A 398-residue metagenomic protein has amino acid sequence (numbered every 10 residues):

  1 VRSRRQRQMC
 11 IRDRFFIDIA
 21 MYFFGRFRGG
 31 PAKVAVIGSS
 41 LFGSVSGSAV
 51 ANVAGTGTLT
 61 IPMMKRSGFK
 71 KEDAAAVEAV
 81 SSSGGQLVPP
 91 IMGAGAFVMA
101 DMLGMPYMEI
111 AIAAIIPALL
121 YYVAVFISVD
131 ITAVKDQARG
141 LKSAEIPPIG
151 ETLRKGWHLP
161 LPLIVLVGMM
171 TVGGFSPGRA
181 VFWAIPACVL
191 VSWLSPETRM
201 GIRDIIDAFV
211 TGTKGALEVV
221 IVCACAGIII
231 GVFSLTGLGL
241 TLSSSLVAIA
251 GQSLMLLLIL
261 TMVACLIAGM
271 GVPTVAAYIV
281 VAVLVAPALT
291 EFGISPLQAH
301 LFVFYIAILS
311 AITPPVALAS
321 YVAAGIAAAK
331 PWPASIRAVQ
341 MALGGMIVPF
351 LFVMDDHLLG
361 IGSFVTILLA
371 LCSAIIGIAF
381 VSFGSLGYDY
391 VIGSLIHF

Functional and structural regions predicted by a protein language model:
V1-R7, F398: Single conserved hydrophobic/aromatic residue that forms the stacking wall/gate of nucleotide- or nucleobase-binding
M9-C10, D207: Active-site loops and adjacent core secondary-structure elements that bind or stabilize anionic groups
R12, F97-M108, T171-F175, V232-T241 (+4 more regions): Transmembrane helix-loop junctions in multi-pass membrane proteins
I17-G85, G95, T274-I306, A319-P333: Hydrophobic transmembrane alpha-helices that form the pore/transport pathway of multi-pass ion and small-solute
Y22-A35, S67-D73, R154-P160, T213-V219 (+3 more regions): Membrane-interfacial loop-to-helix junctions in multi-pass transporters
F42, A74-A96, I112-S128, Y305-V316 (+1 more regions): Membrane-embedded alpha-helical segments of transport systems, primarily multispan ion/solute transporters
I112-G215, L318-H397: Long, contiguous bundles of hydrophobic transmembrane helices that form the permeation core of multi-pass
G173-V272, A277-Y278, L395-H397: Transmembrane helical segments that form the transport core of multi-pass membrane transport proteins
